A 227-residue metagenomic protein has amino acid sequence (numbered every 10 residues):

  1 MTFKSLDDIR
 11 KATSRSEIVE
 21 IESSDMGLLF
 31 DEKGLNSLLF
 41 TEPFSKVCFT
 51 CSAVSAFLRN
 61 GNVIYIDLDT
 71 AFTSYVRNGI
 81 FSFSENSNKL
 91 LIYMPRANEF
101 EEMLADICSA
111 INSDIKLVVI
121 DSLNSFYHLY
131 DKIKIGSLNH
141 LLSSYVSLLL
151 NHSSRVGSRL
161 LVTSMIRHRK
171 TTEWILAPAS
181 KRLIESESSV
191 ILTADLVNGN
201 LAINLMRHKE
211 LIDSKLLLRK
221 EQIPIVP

Functional and structural regions predicted by a protein language model:
M1-E85: The Walker A/P-loop phosphate-binding site
I21-M26, F100-C108, L149: Generic hydrophobic alpha-helical segments
N36-L38, I64-I66, Y93, L161 (+1 more regions): Hydrophobic/aromatic beta-strand patches that form the interior of the parallel beta-sheet core in alpha/beta enzyme
A56, L104-A105, S143: Extracellular-loop-to-transmembrane junctions of the mid-late helices
R59-G61, S84-S87, N151-S158: Structural alpha-beta junctions
G61-I135: Conserved inter-motif catalytic segment of the P-loop NTP-binding fold
C108-S186: P-loop NTPase motor core
S154-P227: Phosphate-binding/switch region of NTP-binding enzymes
